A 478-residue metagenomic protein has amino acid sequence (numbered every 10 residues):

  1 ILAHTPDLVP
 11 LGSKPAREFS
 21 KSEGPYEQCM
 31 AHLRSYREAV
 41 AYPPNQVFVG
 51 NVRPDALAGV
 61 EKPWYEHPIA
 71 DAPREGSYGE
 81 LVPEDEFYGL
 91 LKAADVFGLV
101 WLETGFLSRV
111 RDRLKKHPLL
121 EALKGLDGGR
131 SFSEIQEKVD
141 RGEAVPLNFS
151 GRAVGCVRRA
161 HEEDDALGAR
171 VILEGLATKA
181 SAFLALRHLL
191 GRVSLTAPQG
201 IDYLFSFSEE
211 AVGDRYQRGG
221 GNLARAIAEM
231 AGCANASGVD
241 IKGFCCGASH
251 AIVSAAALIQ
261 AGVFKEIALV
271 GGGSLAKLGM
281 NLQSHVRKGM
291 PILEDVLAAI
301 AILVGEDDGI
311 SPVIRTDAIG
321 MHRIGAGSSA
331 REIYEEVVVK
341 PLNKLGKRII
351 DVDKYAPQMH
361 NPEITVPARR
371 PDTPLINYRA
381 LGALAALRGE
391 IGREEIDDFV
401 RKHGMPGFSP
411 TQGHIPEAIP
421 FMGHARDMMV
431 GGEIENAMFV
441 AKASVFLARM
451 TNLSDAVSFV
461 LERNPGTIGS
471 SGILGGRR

Functional and structural regions predicted by a protein language model:
I1-G175, S284-I349, K402-G404, T451-R478: Condensing-enzyme catalytic core mediating Claisen C-C bond formation in acyl metabolism
R152-L173, G213-S254, L258-K265, L375-P420: Conserved catalytic cysteine-centered active-site region of acyl-thioester-dependent Claisen-condensing enzymes
A177-L195, A224, S329-G346, P420-M428: Short, well-ordered amphipathic alpha-helical segments that serve as non-catalytic structural scaffolds within diverse
T178-G243, R348-R379: Conserved beta-ketoacyl condensing-enzyme motif
R192-Y203, G232-S237, A261-G271, K344-I350 (+2 more regions): Structural signature of cysteine-dependent C-C bond-forming condensing enzymes
F207-V212, G243-A248, G271-K277, A441-F446: Acidic, glycine-rich active-site loops and adjacent beta-strand->loop/helix elements that engage anionic groups
R215-R218, H250-V253, L278-S284, R315-T316 (+2 more regions): Short acidic, glycine/serine/threonine-rich loops at helix termini
Q260-A298: Flexible, glycine-rich active-site loops centered on histidine and acidic residues that chelate a metal or position
